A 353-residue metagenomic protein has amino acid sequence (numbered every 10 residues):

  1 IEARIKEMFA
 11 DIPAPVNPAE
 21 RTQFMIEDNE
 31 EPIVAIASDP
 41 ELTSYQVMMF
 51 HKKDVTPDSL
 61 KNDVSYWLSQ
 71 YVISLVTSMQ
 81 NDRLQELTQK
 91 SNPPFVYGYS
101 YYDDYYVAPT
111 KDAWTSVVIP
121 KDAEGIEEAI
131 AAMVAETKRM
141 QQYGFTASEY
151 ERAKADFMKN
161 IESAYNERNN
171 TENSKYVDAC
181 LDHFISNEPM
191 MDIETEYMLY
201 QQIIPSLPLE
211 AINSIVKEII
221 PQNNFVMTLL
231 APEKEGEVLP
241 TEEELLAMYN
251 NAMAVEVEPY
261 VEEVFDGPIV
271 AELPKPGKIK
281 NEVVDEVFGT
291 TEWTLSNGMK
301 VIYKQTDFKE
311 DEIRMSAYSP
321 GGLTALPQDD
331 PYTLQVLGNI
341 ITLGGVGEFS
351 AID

Functional and structural regions predicted by a protein language model:
I1-Q85, Q89, E151-A155, E162 (+1 more regions): Proteolytic maturation boundary segments
E2, Y106-N166, Q202, S206 (+1 more regions): M16/insulysin-pitrilysin zinc metalloprotease superfamily fold
D11-V16, E86-N92, M140-A147, G347-F349: Secondary-structure transition/capping motifs at alpha-helix termini and the adjoining loop/turn into the next element
L68, V72, Y105-P109, D122-A129 (+3 more regions): Secondary-structure capping and boundary motifs in well-ordered enzyme cores
S78-D112, S316-D353: M16/MPP (pitrilysin/insulinase) zinc-metallopeptidase core fold and M16-derived inactive scaffolds
D104-Y105, K175-Y176, H183-E188: Short, flexible segments with low predicted structural confidence
N166-L181: Hydrophobic, mid-to-C-terminal alpha-helical segments
